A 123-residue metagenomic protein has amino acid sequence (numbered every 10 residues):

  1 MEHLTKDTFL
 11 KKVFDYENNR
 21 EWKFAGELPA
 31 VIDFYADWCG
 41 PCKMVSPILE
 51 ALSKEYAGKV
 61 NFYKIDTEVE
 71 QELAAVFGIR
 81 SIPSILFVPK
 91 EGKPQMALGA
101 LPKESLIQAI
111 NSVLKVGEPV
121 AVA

Functional and structural regions predicted by a protein language model:
M1-L10, K115-A123: N-terminal targeting signals for export/organelle localization
H3, F34, V45-S53, A57-E72: Thiol-based oxidoreductase modules, predominantly thioredoxin-like and allied folds used for disulfide exchange
L4-A30: A short beta-strand-turn-helix
K6, A36, I79-I82, K103: ATP/adenylate-binding site constellation spanning eukaryotic-like Ser/Thr protein kinases, ABC-transporter
E27-A30, F34-W38, S81: Short pre-active-site segment immediately N-terminal to redox-active cysteine/selenocysteine motifs in thiol-based
G40-K43, L86: Cys/His/Pro-rich metal-binding microdomains
Q71-R80: Mid-chain, well-packed structural core segment of small domains
S81, L86-V122: Non-catalytic, surface beta->alpha helical segment in thiol-disulfide oxidoreductase systems
